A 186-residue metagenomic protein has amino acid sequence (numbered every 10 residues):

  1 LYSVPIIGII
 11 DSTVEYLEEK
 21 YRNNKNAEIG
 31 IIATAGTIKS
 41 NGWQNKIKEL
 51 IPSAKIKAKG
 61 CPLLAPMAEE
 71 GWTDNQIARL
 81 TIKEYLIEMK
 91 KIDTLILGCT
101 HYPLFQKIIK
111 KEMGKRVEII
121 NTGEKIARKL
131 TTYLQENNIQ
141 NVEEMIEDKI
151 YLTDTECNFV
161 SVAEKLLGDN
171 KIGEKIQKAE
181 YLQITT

Functional and structural regions predicted by a protein language model:
L1-T186: Non-catalytic structural scaffold of enzyme domains
